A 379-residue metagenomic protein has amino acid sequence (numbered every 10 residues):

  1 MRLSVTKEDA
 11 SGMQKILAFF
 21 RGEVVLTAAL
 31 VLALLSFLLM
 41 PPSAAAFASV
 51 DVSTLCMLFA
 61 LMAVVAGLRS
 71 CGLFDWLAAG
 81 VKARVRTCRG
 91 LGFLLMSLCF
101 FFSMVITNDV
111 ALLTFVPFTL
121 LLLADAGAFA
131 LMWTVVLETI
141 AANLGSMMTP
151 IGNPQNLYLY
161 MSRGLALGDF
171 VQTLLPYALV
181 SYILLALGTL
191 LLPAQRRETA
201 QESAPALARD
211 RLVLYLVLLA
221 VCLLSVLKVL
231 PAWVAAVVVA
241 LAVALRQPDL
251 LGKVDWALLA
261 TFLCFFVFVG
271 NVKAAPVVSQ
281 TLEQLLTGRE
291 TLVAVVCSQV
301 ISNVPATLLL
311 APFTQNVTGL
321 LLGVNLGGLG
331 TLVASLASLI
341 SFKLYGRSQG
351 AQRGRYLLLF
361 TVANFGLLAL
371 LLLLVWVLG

Functional and structural regions predicted by a protein language model:
L3-V5, Q14-A45, M57-G72, L191-A194 (+3 more regions): Structural signal for alpha-helical transmembrane segments and their membrane-water exit/capping regions in multi-pass
I16-G22, A44-T54, L165-Y177, A204-R209 (+4 more regions): Interfacial loop-to-helix junctions that mark the boundaries of transmembrane helices in multi-pass membrane
S49, C71, D75-A78, L218-Q315: Transmembrane helical segments that form the transport core of multi-pass membrane transport proteins
V52-T54, K82-M96, D125-T134, R209-V213 (+2 more regions): Membrane-interfacial loop-to-helix junctions in multi-pass transporters
A79, L191-L216, Q247-G252: Flexible interhelical linker loops that connect adjacent transmembrane helices in multi-pass membrane transporters
L95-S97, F101-L144, L308-L322, G350-G354 (+1 more regions): Hydrophobic transmembrane alpha-helices that form the pore/transport pathway of multi-pass ion and small-solute
G127-A194, T199-A204, F342-L371: Membrane-core helix-loop-helix motifs of multi-pass transport proteins
V171-Y182, L292-G379: C-terminal transmembrane helix pair
